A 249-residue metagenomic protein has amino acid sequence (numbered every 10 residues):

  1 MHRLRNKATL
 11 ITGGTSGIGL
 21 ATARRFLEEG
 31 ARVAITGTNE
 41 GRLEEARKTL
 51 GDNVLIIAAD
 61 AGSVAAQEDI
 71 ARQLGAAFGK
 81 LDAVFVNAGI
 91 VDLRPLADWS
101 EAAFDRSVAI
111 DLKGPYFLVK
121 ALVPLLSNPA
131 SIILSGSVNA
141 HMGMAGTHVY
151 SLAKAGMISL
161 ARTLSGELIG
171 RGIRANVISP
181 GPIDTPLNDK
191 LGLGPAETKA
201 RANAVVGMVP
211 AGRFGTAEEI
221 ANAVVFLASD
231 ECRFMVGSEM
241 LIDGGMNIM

Functional and structural regions predicted by a protein language model:
A8, T15-S16: Conserved glycine-rich cofactor-binding loop
A59-D69, E101, E218-E219: The beta1-alpha1 cofactor-binding region of Rossmann-like NAD(H)/NADP(H)-dependent oxidoreductases
P95-L96, A103-V108, V205: Substrate-binding pocket helix/loop in short-chain dehydrogenase/reductase
V119, A153, A161: Active-site helix of classical SDR
P124-L125, G166-G170, R233: Alpha-helical segment proximal to the catalytic Tyr-Lys
S137: Residue(s) in the substrate-gating loop at a strand-loop-helix junction that position the organic substrate next
M142, V225, C232, V236-M249: Short C-terminal tail/terminal secondary-structure segment of NAD(P)H-dependent dehydrogenase/reductase domains
